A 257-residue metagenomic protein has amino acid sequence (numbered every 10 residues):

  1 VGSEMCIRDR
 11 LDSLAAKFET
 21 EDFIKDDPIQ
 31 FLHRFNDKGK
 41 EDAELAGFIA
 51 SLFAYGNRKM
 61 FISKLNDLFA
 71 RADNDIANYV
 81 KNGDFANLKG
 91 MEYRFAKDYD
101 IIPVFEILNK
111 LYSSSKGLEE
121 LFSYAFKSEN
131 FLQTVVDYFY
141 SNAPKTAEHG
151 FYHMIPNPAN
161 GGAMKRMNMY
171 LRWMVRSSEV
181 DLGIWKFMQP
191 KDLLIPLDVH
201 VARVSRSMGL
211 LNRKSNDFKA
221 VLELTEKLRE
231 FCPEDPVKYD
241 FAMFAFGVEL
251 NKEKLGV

Functional and structural regions predicted by a protein language model:
V1-C6: Short, small-residue-biased leader/transition segments that mark boundaries at the very start of proteins
R8-K252, V257: Charged interaction scaffolds used for protein-protein
